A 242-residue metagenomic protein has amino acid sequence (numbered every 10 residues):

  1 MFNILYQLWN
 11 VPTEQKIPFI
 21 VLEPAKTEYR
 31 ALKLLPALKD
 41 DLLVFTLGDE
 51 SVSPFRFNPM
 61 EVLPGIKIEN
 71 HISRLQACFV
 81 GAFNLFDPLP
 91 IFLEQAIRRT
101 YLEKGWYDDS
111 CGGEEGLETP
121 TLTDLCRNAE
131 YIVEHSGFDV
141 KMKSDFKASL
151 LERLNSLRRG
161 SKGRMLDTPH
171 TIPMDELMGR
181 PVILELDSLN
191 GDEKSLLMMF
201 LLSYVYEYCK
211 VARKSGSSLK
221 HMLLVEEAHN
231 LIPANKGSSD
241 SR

Functional and structural regions predicted by a protein language model:
N3-R242: P-loop NTPase motor domains
